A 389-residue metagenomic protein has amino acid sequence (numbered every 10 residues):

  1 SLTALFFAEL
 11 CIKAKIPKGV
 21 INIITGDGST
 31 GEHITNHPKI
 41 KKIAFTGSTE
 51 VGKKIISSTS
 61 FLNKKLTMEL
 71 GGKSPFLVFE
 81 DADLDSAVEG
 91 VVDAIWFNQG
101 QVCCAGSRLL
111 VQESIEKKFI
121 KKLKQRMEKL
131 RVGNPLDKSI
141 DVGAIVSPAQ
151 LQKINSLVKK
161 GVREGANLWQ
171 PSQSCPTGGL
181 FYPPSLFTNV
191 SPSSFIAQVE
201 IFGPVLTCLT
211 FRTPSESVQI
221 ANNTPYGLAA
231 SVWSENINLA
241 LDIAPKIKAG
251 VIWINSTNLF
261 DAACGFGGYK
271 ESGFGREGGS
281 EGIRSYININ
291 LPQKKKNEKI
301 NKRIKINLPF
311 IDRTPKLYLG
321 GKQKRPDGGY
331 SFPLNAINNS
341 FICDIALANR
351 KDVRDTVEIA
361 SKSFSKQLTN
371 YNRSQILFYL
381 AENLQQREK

Functional and structural regions predicted by a protein language model:
S1-G19, D85, Y330: Conserved small-residue-rich beta-alpha loop and adjacent elements that most often cradle the phosphate/pyrophosphate
L2, I23-I34, T49-K54, K73-V78: Conserved PLP phosphate-binding loop immediately N-terminal to the Schiff-base lysine helix in PLP-dependent enzymes
A4, A8, G52, I56 (+6 more regions): Hydrophobic face of alpha-helices
F7, N22-K41, P148: A structured beta-alpha segment of the ubiquitous adenosine-cofactor-binding alpha/beta core
I16, I40, L77, R131 (+4 more regions): Conserved C-terminal structural/oligomerization subdomain of aldehyde/semialdehyde dehydrogenase
P17, K42, S48-S191, Q219-I220 (+1 more regions): ALDH superfamily catalytic-core signature
Q112, F310-D312, P326-Y330: Short, small/polar residue-rich loop motifs at catalytic or cofactor-binding pockets
I304, I311-K324: Short, basic/aromatic recognition patches
